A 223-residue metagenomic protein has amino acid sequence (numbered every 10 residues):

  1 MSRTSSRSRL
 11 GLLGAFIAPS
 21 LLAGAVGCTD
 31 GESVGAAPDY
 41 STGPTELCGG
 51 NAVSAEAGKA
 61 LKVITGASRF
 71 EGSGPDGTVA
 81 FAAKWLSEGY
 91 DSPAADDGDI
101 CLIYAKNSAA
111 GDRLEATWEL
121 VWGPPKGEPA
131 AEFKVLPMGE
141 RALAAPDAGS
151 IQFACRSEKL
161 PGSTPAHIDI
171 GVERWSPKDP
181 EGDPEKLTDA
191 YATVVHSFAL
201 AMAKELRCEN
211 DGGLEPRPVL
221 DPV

Functional and structural regions predicted by a protein language model:
S2-F16: Bacterial N-terminal signal peptides that target proteins for export
A23-G27: C-terminal motif of bacterial Sec signal peptides marking the signal peptidase cleavage site
S33-L200, K204, D211-V223: A small/polar (G/S/T-enriched), proline-flanked helix-loop surface module common in exported/cell-envelope proteins
